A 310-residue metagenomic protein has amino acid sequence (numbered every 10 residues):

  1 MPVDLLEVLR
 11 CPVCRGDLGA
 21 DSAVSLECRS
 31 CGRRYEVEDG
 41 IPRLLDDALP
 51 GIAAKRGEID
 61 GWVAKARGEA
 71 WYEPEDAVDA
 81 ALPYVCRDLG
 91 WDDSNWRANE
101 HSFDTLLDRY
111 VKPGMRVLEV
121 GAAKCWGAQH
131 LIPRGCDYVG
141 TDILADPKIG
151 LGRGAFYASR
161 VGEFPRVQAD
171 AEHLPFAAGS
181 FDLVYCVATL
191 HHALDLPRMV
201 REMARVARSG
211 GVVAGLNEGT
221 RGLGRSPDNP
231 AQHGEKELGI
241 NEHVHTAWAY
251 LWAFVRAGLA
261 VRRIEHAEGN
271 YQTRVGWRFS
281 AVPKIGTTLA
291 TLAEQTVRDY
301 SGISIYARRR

Functional and structural regions predicted by a protein language model:
V3-L6, D17, V161, R166 (+2 more regions): A C-terminal cap/extension of S-adenosyl-L-methionine-dependent methyltransferases that defines the acceptor-substrate
D39, R43-V111, H130, A145 (+1 more regions): Conserved class I S-adenosyl-L-methionine
L118, A123-H173: Class I SAM-dependent methyltransferase SAM/SAH-binding core
Y185: A conserved beta-strand element that flanks and buttresses the S-adenosyl-L-methionine
A188-T189: Short catalytic micro-motifs in class I SAM-dependent methyltransferases
P197-V212: A short glycine-rich, Lys/Arg-flanked "PGG" loop and its adjoining helix->strand segment in the class I
V212-E237: Conserved class I S-adenosyl-L-methionine
Q232-A249: Acceptor-substrate binding/catalytic loop of class I
